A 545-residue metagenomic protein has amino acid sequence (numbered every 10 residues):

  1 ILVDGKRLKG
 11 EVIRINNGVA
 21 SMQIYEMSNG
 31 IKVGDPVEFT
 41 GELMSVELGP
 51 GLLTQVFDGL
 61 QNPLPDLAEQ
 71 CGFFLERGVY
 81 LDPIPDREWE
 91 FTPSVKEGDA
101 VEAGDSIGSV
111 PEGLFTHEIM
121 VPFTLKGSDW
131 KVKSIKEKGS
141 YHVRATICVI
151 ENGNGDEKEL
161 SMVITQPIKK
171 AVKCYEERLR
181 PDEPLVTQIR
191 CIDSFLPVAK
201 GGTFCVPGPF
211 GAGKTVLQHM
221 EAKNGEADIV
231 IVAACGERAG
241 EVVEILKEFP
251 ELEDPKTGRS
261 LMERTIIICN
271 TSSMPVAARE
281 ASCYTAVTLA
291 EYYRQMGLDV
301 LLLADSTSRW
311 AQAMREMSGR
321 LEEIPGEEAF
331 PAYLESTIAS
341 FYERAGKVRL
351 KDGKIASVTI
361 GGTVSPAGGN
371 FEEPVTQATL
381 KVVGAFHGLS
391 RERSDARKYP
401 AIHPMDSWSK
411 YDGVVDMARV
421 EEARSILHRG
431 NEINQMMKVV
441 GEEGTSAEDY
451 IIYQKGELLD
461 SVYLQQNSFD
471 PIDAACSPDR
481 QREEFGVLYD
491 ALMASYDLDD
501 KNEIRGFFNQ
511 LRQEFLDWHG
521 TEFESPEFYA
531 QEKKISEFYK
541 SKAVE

Functional and structural regions predicted by a protein language model:
I1-E76: N-terminal accessory targeting/assembly segments
V3, I15-N16, M22-S28, G41-E42 (+4 more regions): A structural micro-motif recognizing beta-strand termini and the immediately following turn/loop segments
D4-K6, E42-L43, Q61, S106 (+3 more regions): Short, surface-exposed secondary-structure boundary micro-motifs
L8, G18-A20, E42, L125 (+5 more regions): Metallocofactor- and cofactor-centric catalytic cores in central/energy metabolism, strongly enriched
V12, V56, S106, D129-V132: Conserved hydrophobic positions within beta-strands
E69-E112, I119-P122, H142-G202, L217-M220 (+2 more regions): P-loop NTPase nucleotide-binding/switch module
S194-F195, G201-E514, E524: P-loop NTPase catalytic core
D499-E545: C-terminal amphipathic alpha-helical interaction region
